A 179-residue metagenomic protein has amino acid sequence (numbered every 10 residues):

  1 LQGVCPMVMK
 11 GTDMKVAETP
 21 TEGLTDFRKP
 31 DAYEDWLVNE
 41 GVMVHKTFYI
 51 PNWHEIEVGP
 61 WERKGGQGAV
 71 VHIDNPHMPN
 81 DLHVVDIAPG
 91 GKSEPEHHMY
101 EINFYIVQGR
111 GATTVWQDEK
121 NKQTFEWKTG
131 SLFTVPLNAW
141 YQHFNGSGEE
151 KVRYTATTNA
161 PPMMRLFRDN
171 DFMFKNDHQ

Functional and structural regions predicted by a protein language model:
C5-P79, D169-Q179: A short, N-terminal "cap"/entry segment at the start of jelly-roll beta-barrel domains of the cupin/DSBH fold
G66, H83-H98: Conserved short histidine dyad/triad with adjacent acidic residue
V71-D74, K92-H98, V115, T124-F125 (+1 more regions): Short histidine-centered beta-strand/loop micro-motifs that create catalytic or ligand/metal-coordination sites
P89, M99-A112, W116-D118: Glycine- and acidic-residue-biased ligand/ion/polar-headgroup-sensing regions
K92-E94, A112, S131-F133, L137-H143: Histidine-centered metal-chelating micro-motifs
N103-Y105, T134, E149-R168: A short hydrophobic beta-strand segment most commonly corresponding to one strand of the jelly-roll/cupin
Q117-P136: Short acidic-glycine-tyrosine-enriched beta hairpin
